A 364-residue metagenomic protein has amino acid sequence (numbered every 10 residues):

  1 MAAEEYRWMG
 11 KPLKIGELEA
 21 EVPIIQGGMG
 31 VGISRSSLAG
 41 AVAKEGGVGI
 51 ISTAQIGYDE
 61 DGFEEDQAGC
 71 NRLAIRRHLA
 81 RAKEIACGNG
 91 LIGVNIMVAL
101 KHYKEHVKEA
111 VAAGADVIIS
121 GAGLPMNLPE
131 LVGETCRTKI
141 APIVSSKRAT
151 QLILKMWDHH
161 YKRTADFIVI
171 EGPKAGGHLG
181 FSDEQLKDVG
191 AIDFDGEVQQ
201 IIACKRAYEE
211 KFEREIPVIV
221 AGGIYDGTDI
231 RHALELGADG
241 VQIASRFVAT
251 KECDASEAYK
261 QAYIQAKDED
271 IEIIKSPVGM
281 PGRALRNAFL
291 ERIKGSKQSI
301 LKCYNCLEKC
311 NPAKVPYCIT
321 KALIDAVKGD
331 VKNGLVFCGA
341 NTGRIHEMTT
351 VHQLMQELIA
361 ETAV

Functional and structural regions predicted by a protein language model:
M1-A2, D325: Residue-level detector of intrinsically disordered, flexible termini and proteolytic processing junctions
A2-Y208: Active-site entrance/lid segments in N-terminal catalytic domains of soluble metabolic enzymes
I25, A175-I219, Y225-V364: Conserved active-site-proximal phosphate/metal-binding subdomains
I33, I224-Y225: Residue-level detector of alpha-helix initiation sites
